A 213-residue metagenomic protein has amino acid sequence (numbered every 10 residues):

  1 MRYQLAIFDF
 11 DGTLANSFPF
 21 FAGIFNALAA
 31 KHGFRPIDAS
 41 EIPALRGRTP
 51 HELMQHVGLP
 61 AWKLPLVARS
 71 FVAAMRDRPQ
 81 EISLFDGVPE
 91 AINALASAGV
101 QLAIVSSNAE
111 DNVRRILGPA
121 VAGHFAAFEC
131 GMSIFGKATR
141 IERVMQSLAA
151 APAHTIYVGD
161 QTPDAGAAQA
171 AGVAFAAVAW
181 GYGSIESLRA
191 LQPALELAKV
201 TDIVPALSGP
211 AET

Functional and structural regions predicted by a protein language model:
M1, S97-V100, L148-H154, P210-A211: Glycine-rich phosphate-binding loop signature in dinucleotide/nucleotide-binding domains
R2-E90: N-terminal helical cap/lid subdomain that shapes the substrate entry/recognition surface in HAD-like hydrolases
L5, A138-A165: Conserved Lys-Pro-Asp/Glu-containing loop-to-beta segment of HAD-superfamily phosphomonoesterases, centered on
E41-I42, G123-F135: A short, structured active-site edge motif that brings together acidic residues
L45, D86-G87, N108-A109, M132 (+3 more regions): Short beta->alpha linker loops
R76-R114, A138-T139: Short, acidic loop-to-helix structural element flanking the phosphoryl-transfer center in phosphate-processing enzymes
E129, L195-K199: Short acidic-hydrophobic, aromatic-tinged amphipathic segments that line or gate anion-handling sites
I156-E196: Acidic, Mg2+-coordinating phosphoryl-transfer loop and its flanking beta/alpha structural elements, shared across
